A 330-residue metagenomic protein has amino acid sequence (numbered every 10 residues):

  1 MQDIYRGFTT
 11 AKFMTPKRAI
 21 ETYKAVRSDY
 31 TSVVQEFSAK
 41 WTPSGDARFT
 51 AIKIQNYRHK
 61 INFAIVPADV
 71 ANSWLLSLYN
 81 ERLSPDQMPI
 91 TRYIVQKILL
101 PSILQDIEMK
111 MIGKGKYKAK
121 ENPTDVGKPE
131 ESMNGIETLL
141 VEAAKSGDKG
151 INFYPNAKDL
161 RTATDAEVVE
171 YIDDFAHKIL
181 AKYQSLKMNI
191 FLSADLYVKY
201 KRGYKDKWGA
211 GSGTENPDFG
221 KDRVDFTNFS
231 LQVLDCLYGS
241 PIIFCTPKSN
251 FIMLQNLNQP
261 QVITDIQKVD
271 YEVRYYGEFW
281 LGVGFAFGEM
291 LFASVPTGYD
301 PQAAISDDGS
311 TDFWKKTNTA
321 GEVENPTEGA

Functional and structural regions predicted by a protein language model:
M1-M14, E131-K158, A166, L186 (+1 more regions): Sequence/fold signature of self-assembling virion shell proteins
Q2-S77: Assembly/oligomerization interface modules of large self-assembling protein complexes
A51-Q55, S84-Q87, T91, Y275: Non-transmembrane, amphipathic alpha-helical segments
W74, E108, K199-K201: Short helix/loop capping segments that flank catalytic or ligand/cofactor-binding pockets
N80-Y171, A320-G329: Alpha-helical scaffold segments that mediate packing/assembly in large oligomeric complexes
S102, D106, F175-K178, G203 (+1 more regions): Generic, well-ordered alpha-helical scaffold segments in large soluble proteins
I103, I107, K187, F191-L192: C-terminal amphipathic alpha-helical
D173-H177, A181-F191: Amphipathic interfacial helices
